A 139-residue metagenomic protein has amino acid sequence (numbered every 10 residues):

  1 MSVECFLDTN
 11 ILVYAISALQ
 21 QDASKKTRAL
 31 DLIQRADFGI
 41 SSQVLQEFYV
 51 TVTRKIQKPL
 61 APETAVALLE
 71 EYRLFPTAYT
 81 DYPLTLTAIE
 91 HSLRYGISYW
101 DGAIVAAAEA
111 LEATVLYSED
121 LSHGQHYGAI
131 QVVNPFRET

Functional and structural regions predicted by a protein language model:
M1-E4, V105-T139: Acidic, PIN/NYN-like endoribonuclease modules and their adjacent C-terminal/linker elements
M1-I40, K55-E63, T139: Short, well-structured N-terminal submotif of metal-dependent ribonuclease cores
D8-N10, E47, D101, D120: Acidic active-site catalytic centers that drive phospho-/nucleotidyl reactions and related ester hydrolyses
I11-V13, V50, L84, I104: Hydrophobic side chains within alpha-helical segments
T27, L74-L116: Active-site neighborhoods of divalent-metal-dependent phosphate/nucleic-acid chemistry enzymes
I40-L45, S118: Substrate-recognition element of Asp-dependent hydrolases with the DxDx(T/V) motif
Y49-F75: Active-site-proximal, substrate-binding regions of enzyme catalytic domains and RNA-binding/basic surfaces
A65-L86, R94, L121-T139: Short acidic, glycine/proline-enriched helix-loop-strand junctions
